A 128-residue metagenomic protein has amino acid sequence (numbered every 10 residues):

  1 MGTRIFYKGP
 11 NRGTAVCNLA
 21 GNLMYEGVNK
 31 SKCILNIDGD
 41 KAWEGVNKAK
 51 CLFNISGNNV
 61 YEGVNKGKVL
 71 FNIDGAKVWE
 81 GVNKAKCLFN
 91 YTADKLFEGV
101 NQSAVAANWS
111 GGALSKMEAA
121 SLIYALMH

Functional and structural regions predicted by a protein language model:
M1-L23, G27-K32, D38-D40, V46-K50 (+2 more regions): Long terminal segments
